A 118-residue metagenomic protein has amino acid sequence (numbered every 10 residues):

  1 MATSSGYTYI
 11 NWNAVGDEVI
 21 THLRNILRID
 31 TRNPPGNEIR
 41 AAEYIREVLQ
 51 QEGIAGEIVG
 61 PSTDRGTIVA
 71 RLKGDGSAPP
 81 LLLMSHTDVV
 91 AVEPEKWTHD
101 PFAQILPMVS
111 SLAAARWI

Functional and structural regions predicted by a protein language model:
A2-I118: Acidic/His- and Gly-rich active-site-bordering loop/insert found across diverse amide/peptide-bond hydrolases
